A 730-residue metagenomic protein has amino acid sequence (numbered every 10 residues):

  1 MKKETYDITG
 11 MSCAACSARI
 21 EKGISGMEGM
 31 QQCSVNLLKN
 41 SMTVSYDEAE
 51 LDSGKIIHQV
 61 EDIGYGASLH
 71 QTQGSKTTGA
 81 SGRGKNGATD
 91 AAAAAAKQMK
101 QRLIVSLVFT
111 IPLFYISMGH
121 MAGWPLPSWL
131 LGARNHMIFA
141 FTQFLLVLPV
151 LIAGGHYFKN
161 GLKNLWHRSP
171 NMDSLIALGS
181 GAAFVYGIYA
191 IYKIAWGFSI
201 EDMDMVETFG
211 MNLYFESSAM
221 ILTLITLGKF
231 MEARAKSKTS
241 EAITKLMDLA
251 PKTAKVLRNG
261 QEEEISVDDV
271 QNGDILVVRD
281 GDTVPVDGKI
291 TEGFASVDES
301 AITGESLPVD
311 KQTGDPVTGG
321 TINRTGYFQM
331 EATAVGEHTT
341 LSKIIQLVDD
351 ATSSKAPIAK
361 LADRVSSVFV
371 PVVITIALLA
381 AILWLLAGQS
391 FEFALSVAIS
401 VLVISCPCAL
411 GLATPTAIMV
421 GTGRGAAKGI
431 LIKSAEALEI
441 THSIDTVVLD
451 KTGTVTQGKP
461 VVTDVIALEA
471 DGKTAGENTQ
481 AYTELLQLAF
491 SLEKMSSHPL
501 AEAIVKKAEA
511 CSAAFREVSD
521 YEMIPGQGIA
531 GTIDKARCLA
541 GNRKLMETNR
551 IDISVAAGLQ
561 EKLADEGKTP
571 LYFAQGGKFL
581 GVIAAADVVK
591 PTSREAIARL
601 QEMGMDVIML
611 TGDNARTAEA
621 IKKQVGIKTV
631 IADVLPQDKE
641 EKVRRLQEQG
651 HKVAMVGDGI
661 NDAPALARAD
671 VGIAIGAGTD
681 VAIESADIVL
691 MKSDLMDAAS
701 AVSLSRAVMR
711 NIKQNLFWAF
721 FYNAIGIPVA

Functional and structural regions predicted by a protein language model:
M1-A140, V150, K163, Q261-E264 (+1 more regions): Flexible metal-binding regulatory segments at protein termini and peripheral loops
K2, A18, N478-T479, I533-K535 (+3 more regions): Conserved ATP-binding TGD loop and adjacent catalytic N/P-domain core of P-type ATPases
C13, I20, I24, V44 (+33 more regions): Residue-level signature of catalytic and energy-coupling elements of molecular machines, predominantly ATP/GTP-dependent
Q31-Y46, E50, L213-F215, T244-H338 (+2 more regions): Conserved cytosolic catalytic loops of P-type ATPases
E61-H70, G87, M137, F141-Q143 (+6 more regions): Actuator/coupling domain of P-type ATPases
Q101, T321, D445-S497, Q527-I608 (+1 more regions): ATP-driven catalytic headpiece of P-type ATPases
I104-P112, L361-G388, V401-C406, L412-T416 (+1 more regions): Bilayer-spanning, highly hydrophobic alpha-helical transmembrane segments
A503-A514: A short beta-strand->alpha-helix segment at the C-terminal rim of the class III nucleotidyl cyclase catalytic domain
